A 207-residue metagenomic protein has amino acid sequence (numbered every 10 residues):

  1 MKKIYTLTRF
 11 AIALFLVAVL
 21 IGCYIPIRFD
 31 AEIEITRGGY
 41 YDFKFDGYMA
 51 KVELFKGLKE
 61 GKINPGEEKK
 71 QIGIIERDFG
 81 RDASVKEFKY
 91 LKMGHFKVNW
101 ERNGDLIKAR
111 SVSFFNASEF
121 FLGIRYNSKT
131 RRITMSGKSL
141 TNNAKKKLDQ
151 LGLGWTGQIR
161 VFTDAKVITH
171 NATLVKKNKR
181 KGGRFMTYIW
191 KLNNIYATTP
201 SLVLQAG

Functional and structural regions predicted by a protein language model:
K2-A11: Bacterial N-terminal signal peptides that target proteins for export
V19-G22: C-terminal motif of bacterial Sec signal peptides marking the signal peptidase cleavage site
P26-F29, N143-K145: Short alpha-helical segments and helix-capping/turn motifs at coil-helix boundaries
I27-G47: One face of beta-strands
D42-D46, E53-G57, K86, A109-S111 (+1 more regions): Short, hydrophobic/aromatic beta-strand segments
K44-I74: Post-signal-peptide N-terminal segment of Sec-exported extracytoplasmic proteins
E76-G207: Mature, soluble, non-transmembrane domains
